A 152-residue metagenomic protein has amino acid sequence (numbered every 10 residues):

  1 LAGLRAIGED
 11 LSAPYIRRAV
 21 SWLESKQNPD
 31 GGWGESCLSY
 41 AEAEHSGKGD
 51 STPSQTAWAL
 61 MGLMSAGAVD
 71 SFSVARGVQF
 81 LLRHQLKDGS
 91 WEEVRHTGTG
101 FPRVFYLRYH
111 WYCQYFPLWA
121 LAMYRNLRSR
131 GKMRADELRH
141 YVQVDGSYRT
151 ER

Functional and structural regions predicted by a protein language model:
L1-K132, Y141-R152: An alpha-helical repeat/solenoid feature that recognizes helix-turn-helix modules
E137: Serine-dependent acyl-ester chemistry module
